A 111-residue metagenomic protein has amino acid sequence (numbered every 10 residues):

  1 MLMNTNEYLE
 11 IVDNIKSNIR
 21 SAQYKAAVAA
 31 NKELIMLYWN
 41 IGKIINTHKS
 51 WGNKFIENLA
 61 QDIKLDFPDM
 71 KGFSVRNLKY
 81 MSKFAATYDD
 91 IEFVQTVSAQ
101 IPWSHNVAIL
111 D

Functional and structural regions predicted by a protein language model:
M1-D111: Basic, low-complexity intrinsically disordered segments
